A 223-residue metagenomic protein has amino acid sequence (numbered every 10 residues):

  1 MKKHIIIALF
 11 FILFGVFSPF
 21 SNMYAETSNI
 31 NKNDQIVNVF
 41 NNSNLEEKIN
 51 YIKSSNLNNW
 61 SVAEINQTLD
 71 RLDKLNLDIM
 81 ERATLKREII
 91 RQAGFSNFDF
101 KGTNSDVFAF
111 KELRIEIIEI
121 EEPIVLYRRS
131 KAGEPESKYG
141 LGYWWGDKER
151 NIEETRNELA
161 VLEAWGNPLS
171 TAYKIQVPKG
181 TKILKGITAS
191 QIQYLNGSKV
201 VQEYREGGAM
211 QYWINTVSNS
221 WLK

Functional and structural regions predicted by a protein language model:
M1-H4: Positively charged n-region of N-terminal signal peptides that target proteins for export
I6-L13: Sec-dependent N-terminal signal peptides
V16-K32: Sec-dependent signal peptide cleavage junction
S28-R87: N-terminal propeptides/leader regions of secreted preproproteins that are proteolytically removed before maturation
L77-T103: Long amphipathic alpha-helical scaffold segments
N97-K223: Catalytic toxin/effector domains delivered as secreted proteins or via bacterial secretion systems
